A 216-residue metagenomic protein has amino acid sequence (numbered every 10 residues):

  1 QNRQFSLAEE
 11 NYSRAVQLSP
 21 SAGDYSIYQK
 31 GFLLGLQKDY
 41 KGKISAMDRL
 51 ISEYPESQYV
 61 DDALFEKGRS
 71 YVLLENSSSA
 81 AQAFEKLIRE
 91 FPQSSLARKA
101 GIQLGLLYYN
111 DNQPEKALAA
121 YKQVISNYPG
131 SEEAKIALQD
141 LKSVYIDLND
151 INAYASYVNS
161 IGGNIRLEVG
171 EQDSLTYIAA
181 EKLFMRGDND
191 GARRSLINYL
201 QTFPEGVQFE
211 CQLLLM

Functional and structural regions predicted by a protein language model:
Q1-M216: Acidic, polar-rich low-complexity tracts and alpha-helical solenoid repeat scaffolds
